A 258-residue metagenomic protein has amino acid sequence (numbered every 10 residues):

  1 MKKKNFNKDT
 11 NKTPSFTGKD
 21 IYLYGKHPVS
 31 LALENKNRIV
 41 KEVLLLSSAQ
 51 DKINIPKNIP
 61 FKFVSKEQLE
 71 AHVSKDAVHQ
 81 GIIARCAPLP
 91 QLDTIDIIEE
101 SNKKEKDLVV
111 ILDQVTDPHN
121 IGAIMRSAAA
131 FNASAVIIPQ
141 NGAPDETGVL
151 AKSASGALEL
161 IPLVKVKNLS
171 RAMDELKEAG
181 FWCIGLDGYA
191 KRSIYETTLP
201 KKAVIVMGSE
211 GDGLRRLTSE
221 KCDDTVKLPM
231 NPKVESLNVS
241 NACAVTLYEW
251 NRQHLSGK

Functional and structural regions predicted by a protein language model:
M1-K103: N-terminal positively charged helical leader segments and presequences
L23, K62-K66, P162-S170, V226: Short acidic-hydrophobic, aromatic-tinged amphipathic segments that line or gate anion-handling sites
G25, D113, N120, S236-N238: Active-site helix-initiating loop/hinge in glycosyltransferases
S30, N35, A129-A130, A151-S155 (+1 more regions): Structured adenosyl-cofactor binding patch, chiefly the S-adenosyl-L-methionine
L45, E99-R192: RNA substrate-binding interface of SAM-dependent RNA methyltransferases
H79-I82, K152-A157, P200-V204: Short, hinge-like loop/turn segments at secondary-structure boundaries
I184-N238: Active-site/ligand-binding-proximal alpha/beta "capping" segment
